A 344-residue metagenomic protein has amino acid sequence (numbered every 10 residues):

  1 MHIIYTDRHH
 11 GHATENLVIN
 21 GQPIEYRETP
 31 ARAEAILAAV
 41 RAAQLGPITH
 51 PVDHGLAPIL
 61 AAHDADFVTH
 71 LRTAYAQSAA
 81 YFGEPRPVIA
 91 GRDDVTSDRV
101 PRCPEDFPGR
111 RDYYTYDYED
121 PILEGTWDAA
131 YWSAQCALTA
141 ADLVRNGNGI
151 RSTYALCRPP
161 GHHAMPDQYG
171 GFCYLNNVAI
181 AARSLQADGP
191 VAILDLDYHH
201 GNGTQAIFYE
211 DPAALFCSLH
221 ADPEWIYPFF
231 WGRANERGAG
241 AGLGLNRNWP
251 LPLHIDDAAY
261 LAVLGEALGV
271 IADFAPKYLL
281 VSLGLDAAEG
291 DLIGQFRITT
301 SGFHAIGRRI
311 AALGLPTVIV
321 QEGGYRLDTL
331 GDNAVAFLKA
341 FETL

Functional and structural regions predicted by a protein language model:
M1-L344: HDAC/HDAC-like amidohydrolase catalytic core signature
